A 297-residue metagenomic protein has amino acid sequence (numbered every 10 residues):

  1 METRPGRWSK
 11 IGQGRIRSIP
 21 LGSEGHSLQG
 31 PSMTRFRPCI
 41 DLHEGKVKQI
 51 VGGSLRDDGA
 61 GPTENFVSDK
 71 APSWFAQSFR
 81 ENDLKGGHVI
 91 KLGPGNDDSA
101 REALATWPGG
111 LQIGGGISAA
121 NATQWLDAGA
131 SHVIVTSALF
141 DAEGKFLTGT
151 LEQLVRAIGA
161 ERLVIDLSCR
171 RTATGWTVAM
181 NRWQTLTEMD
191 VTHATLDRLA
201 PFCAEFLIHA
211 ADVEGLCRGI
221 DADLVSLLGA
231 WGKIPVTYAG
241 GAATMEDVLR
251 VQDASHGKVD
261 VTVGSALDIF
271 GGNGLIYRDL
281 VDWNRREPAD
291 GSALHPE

Functional and structural regions predicted by a protein language model:
D41, W125, I165, F206 (+2 more regions): Conserved, mostly hydrophobic/aromatic
V47, G53-D58, A130-V213: Conserved anion-binding
D57, S68, P72-A128: N-terminal active-site wall of soluble small-molecule enzyme domains
L84-S99, S137-E143, H209-C217: Glycine-rich, proline-tolerant flexible connector loops at the mouths of alpha/beta enzymes
H88-V89, I134-V135, V164, L207 (+2 more regions): Conserved beta-strand positions in the central sheet of alpha/beta enzyme cores
A103-T106, L111-Q112, I117-G129, D223-G257: Catalytic cores of alpha/beta
K145-F146, L151-L154, L249-A254, K258 (+2 more regions): C-terminal helical cap(s) of enzyme catalytic domains, especially alpha/beta-barrels
L147-L151, E188-H193, R218-L227, I276-R278: Charged helix-capping and loop-helix junction motifs
